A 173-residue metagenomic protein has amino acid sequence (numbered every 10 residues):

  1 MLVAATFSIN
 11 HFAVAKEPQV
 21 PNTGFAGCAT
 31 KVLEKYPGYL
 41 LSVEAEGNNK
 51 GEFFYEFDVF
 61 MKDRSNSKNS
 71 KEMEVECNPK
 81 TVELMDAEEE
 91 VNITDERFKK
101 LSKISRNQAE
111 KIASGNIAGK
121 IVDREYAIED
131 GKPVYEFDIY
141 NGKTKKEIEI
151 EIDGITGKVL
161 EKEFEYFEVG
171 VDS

Functional and structural regions predicted by a protein language model:
M1-V3: Sec-dependent N-terminal signal peptides
T6-S173: Long, terminal "pre-/pro-" and other extracytoplasmic accessory regions that lie outside the mature folded/catalytic
